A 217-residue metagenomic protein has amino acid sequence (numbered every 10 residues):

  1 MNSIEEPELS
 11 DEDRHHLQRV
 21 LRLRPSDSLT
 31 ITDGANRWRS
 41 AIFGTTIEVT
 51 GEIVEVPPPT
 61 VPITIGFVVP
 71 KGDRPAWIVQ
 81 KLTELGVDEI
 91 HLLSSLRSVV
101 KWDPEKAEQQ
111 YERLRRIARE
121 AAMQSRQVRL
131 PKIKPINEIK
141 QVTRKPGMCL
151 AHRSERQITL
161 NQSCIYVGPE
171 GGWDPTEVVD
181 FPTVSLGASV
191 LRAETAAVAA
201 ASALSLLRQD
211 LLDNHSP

Functional and structural regions predicted by a protein language model:
M1-E55: N-terminal positively charged helical leader segments and presequences
P7-L9, T60-T64, V179-L186: Glycine/charged-rich beta-loop-alpha catalytic/anionic-binding loops adjacent to active sites
I53-V54, E155-R156, E170-G172, A188-R192: Short, acidic/turn-prone active-site loops that include or flank metal/cofactor- and phosphate-binding residues
P57-G147: RNA substrate-binding interface of SAM-dependent RNA methyltransferases
I133, M148-L150, F181-S185: Conserved beta-strand scaffold positions in the cores of enzyme catalytic domains, especially in NTP/NDP-utilizing
P146-R153, C164-G168: Short, hydrophobic beta-strand segments that form beta-sheet elements in well-ordered domains
N161-P175: A C-terminal functional module that forms or caps the active site or interfaces directly with catalytic machinery
P175-P217: Structured adenosyl-cofactor binding patch, chiefly the S-adenosyl-L-methionine
